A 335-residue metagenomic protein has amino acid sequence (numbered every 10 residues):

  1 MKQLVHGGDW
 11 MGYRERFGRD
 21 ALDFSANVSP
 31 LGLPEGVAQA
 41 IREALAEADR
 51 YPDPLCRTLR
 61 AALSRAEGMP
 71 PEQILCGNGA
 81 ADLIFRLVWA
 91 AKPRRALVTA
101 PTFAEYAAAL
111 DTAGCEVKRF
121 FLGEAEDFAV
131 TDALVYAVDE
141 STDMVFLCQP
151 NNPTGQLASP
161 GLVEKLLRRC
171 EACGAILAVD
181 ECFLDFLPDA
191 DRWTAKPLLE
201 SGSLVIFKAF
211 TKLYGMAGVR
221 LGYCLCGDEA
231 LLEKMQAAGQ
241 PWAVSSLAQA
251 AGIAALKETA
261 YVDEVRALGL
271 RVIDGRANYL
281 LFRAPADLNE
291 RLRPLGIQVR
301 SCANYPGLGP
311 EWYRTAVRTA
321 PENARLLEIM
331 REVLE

Functional and structural regions predicted by a protein language model:
M1-R50: N-terminal "arm"/small-domain region of PLP-dependent enzymes with the aminotransferase-like
G32-P34, L55, S203-I273: PLP-dependent aminotransferase class I/II
P52, S64-R86: Short loop-beta-helix segment that forms the pyridoxal 5′-phosphate
W89-L147: PLP-dependent aminotransferase-like
D111, F128-S141, P153-L177, E181-L213: Active-site pre-lysine segment of PLP-dependent enzymes
R119-F121, M144-N151, L177-E181, I273-G275: Short beta-strands and strand-loop turn motifs
G161, P294-L295, N304-E335: PLP-dependent enzyme catalytic core of the Aspartate aminotransferase-like
L268-G296, V317: Conserved PLP-binding catalytic core of the aspartate aminotransferase-like
